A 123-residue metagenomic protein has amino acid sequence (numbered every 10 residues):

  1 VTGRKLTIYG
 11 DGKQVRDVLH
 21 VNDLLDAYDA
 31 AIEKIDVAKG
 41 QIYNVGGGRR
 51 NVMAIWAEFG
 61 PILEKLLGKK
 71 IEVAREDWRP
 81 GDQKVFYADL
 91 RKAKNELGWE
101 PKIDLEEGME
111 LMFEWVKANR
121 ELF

Functional and structural regions predicted by a protein language model:
V1-F123: C-terminal substrate-binding subdomain of Rossmann-fold SDR/epimerase-dehydratase oxidoreductases
